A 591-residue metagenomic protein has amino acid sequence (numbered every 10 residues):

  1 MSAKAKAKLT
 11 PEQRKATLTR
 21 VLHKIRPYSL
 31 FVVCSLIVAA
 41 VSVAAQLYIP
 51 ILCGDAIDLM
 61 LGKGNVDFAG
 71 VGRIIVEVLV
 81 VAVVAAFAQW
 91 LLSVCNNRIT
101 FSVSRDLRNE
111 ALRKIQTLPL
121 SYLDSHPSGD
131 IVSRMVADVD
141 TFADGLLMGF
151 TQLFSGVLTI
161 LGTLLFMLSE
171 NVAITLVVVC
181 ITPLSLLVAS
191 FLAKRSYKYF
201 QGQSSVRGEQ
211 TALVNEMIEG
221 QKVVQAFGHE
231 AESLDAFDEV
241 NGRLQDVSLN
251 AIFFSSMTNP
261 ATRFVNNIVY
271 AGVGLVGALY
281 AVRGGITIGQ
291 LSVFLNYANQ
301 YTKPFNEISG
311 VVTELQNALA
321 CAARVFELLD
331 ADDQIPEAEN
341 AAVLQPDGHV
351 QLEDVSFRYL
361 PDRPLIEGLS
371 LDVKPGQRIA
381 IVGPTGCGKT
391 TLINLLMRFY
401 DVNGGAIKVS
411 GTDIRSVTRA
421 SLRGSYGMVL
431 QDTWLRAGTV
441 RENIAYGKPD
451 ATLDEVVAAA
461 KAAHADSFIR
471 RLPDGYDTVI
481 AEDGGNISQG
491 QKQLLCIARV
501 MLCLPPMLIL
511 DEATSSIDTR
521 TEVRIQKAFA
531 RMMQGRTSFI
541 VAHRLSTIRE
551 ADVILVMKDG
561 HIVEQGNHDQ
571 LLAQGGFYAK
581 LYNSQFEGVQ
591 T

Functional and structural regions predicted by a protein language model:
M1-Q46, L61-I75, L92-N96, T100 (+8 more regions): Membrane-integrated ABC transporters
S2-P11, F101, N109-S133, A137-V139 (+6 more regions): Short intracellular "coupling" helices and adjacent cytoplasmic loop segments at the cytosolic face of multi-pass
T17, I25-Y28, I57, L92 (+4 more regions): Juxtamembrane loop-to-helix connectors within ABC transporter transmembrane domains
R26, I37, I49, V76 (+5 more regions): Hydrophobic alpha-helical transmembrane segments of ABC transporter permease domains
P27, L120-S121, A137-L146, F150 (+7 more regions): An intracellular "coupling" helix at the cytosolic face of ABC transporter transmembrane type-1 domains
V32-A88, L168-A173, G284-I288: Transmembrane helix-loop-helix hairpins at lipid-water interfaces of multipass membrane proteins, especially the type-1
H229, F253, Y270, Q300-L328: Cytosolic ends of transmembrane helices, especially the final helix of ABC transmembrane type-1 domains
E337, V343-T591: ABC-type nucleotide-binding domain
